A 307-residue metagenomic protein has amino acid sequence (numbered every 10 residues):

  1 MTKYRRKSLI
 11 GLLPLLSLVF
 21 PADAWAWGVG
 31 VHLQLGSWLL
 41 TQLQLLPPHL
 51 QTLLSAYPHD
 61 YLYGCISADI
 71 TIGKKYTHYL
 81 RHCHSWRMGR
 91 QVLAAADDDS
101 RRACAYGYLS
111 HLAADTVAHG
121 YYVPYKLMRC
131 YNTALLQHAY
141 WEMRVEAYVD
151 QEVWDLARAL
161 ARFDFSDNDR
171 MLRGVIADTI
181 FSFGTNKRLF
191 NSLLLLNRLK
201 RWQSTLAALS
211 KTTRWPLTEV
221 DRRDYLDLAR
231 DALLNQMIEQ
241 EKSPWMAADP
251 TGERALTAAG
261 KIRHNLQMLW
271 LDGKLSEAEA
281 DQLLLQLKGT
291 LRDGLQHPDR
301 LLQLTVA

Functional and structural regions predicted by a protein language model:
T2-C104, D115-A307: N-terminal leader/auxiliary helical segments
G107-Y108: Alpha-helical transmembrane segments of multi-pass membrane proteins, especially transporters and channels
